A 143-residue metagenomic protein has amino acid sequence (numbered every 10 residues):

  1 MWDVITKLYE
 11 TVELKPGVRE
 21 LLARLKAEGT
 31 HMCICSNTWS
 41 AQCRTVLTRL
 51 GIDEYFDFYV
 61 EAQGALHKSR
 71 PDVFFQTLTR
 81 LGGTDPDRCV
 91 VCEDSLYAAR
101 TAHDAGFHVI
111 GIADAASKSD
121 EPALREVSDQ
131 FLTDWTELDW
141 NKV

Functional and structural regions predicted by a protein language model:
M1-E20: Metal-dependent phosphoesterase signature
T6-E10, H31, E61-A65: Conserved short-loop catalytic and cofactor-binding motifs
Y9-E13, I34, S69: Short, surface-exposed alpha-helical recognition segments that flank or form part of ligand/macromolecule-binding
L14, M32, V91: Conserved SAM-binding loop
G17-T30: Catalytic-core regions built around general acid/base machinery
A23, S40, R44-V143: Asp-based, Mg2+/Mn2+-dependent phosphohydrolase catalytic module
C33-I34, G111: Hydrophobic beta-strand core positions in alpha/beta domains
